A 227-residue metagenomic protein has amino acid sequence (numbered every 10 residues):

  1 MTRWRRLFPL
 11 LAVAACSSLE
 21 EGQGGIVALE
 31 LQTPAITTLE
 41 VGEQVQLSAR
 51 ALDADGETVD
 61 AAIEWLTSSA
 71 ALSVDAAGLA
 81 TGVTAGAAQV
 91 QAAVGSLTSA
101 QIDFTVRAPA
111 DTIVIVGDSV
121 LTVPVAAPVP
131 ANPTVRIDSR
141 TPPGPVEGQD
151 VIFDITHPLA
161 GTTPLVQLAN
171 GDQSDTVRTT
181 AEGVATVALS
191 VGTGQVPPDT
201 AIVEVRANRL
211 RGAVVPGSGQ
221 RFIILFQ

Functional and structural regions predicted by a protein language model:
M1-F8: Bacterial N-terminal signal peptides that target proteins for export
F8-L11, A188: Intrinsically disordered, low-complexity segments enriched in polar/charged small residues
V13-A15: C-terminal motif of bacterial Sec signal peptides marking the signal peptidase cleavage site
S17-Q227: Extracytoplasmic soluble-region selector
